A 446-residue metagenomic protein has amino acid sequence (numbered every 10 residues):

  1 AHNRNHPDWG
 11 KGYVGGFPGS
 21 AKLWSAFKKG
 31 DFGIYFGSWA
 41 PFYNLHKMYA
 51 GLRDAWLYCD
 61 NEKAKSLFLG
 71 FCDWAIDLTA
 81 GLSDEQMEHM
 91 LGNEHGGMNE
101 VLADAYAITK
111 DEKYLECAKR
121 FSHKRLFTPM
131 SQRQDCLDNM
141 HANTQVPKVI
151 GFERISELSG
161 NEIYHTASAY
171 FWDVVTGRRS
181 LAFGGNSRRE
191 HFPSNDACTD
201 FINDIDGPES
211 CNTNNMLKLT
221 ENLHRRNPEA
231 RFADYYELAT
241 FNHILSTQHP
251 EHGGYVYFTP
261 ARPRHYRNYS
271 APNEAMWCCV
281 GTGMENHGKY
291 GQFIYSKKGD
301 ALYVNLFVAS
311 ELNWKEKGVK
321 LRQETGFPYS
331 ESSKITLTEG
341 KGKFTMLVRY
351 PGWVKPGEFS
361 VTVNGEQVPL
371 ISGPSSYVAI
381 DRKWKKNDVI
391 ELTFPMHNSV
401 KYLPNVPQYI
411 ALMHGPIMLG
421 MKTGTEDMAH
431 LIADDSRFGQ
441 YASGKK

Functional and structural regions predicted by a protein language model:
A1-K446: Glycan-recognition and catalytic cores of secretory/periplasmic carbohydrate-active enzymes
